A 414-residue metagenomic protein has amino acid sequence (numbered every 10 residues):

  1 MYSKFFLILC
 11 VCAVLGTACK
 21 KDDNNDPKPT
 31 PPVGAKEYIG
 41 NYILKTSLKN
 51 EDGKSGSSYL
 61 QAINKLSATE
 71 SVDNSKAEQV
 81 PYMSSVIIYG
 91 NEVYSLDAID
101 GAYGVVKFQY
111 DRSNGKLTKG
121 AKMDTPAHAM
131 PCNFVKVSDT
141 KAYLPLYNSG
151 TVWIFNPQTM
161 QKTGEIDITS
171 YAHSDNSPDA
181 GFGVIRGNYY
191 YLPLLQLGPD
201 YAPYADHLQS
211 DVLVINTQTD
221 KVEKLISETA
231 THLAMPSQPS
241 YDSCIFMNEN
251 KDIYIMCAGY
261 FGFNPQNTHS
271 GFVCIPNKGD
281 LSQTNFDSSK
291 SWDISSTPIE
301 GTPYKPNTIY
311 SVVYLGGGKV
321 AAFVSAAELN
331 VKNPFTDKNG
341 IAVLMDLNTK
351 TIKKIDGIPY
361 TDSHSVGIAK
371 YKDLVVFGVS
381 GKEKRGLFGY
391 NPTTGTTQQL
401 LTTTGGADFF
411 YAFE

Functional and structural regions predicted by a protein language model:
Y2-Y42: Bacterial Sec-dependent N-terminal signal peptides
K36-L44, V93, K141-A142, Y189-L192 (+3 more regions): Entry beta-strands of beta-propeller and related beta-repeat scaffolds
L48, L192-Q209, I255-H269, A322-D337: Short, conserved, GDST-rich strand-edge loop motifs in beta-rich repeat architectures
Y59-I154: Post-signal peptide N-terminal segment of secreted/secretory-pathway proteins
Q61, A205-D220, T268-G279, D337-L347 (+1 more regions): Beta-propeller blade signature
T69-E78, G115-T125, K162-Y171, V222-A230 (+3 more regions): Beta-propeller fold detector
Q79-G90, A127-V135, D175-G183, A234-C244 (+3 more regions): Repeated scaffold domains used in trafficking and secretory/extracellular systems, primarily beta-propellers
Y304-D373, F377: Loop/turn-rich, solvent-exposed surfaces of beta-rich toroidal or solenoidal domains
